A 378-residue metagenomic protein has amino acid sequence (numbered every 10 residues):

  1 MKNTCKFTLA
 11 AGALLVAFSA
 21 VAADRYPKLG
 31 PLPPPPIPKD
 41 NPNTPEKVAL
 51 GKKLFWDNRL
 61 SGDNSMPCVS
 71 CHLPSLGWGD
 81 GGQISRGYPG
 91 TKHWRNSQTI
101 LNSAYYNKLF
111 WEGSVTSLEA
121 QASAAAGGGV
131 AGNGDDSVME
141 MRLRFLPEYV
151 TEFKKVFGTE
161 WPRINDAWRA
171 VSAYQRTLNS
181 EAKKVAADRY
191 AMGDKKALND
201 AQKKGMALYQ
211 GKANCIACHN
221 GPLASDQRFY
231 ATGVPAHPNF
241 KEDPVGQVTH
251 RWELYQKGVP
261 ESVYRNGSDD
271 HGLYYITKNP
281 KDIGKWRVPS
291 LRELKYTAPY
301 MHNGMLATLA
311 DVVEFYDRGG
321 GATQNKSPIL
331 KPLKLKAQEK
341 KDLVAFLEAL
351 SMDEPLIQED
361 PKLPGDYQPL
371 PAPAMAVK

Functional and structural regions predicted by a protein language model:
M1-A10: Bacterial N-terminal signal peptides that target proteins for export
A17-S19: N-terminal signal peptide c-region/cleavage motif recognized by signal peptidases
A23-A124, A187-L306, D311-E314, G321-A322 (+1 more regions): Short glycine/threonine-rich turn/loop motifs
A104-N107, A122-A126, L143, P147 (+1 more regions): Generic hydrophobic/packing signal
G132-N133: A gly/proline- and charged-residue-enriched helix-loop-helix capping module
S137-A182, D269-T277, G284-P289, K295 (+1 more regions): C-terminal capping alpha-helices of c-type cytochrome domains
